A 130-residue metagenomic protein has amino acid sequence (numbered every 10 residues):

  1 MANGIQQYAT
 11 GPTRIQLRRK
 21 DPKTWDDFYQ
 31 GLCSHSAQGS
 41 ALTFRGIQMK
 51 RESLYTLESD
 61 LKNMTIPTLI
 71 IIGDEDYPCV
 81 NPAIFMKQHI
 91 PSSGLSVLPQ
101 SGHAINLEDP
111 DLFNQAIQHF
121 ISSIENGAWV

Functional and structural regions predicted by a protein language model:
M1-D60: Conserved alpha/beta-hydrolase catalytic His-Asp/Glu region
S59-K62, G102: Pre-signature/interface helix of ABC/ABC-like ATPase nucleotide-binding domains
L61-T65, H89-I90: Short, conserved loop/helix-junction motifs that constitute active-site signature segments in enzyme catalytic cores
M64, I70-I72: Short beta-strand/loop motif that positions the catalytic acidic residue of the alpha/beta-hydrolase fold
D74, H89, L107: Conserved catalytic core of Hanks-type protein kinase domains
Y77-P82: Conserved alpha/beta-hydrolase "acid-adjacent" motif
S92-V130: Catalytic active-site module of serine/aspartate enzymes centered on a nucleophile-bearing elbow/loop
